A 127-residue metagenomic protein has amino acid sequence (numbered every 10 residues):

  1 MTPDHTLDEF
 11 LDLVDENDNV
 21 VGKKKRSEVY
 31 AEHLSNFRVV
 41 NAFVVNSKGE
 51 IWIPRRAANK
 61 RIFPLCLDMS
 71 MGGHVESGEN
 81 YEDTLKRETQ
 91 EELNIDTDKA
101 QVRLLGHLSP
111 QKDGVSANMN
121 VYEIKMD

Functional and structural regions predicted by a protein language model:
T2-N41, V45-S47: Acidic, metal-coordinating catalytic segment for phosphate/diphosphate chemistry, firing primarily on the Nudix
L13-D15, E32, L65, M69 (+3 more regions): Generic structural "secondary-structure junction" signal
R38, A58, Q90-D127: Active-site segment of metal-dependent pyrophosphate-handling enzymes, primarily the Nudix hydrolase catalytic core
V39-G73: A glycine-rich, hydrophobic loop/mini-helix early in the fold
W52-I53, S70-L104: The catalytic Nudix box helix
